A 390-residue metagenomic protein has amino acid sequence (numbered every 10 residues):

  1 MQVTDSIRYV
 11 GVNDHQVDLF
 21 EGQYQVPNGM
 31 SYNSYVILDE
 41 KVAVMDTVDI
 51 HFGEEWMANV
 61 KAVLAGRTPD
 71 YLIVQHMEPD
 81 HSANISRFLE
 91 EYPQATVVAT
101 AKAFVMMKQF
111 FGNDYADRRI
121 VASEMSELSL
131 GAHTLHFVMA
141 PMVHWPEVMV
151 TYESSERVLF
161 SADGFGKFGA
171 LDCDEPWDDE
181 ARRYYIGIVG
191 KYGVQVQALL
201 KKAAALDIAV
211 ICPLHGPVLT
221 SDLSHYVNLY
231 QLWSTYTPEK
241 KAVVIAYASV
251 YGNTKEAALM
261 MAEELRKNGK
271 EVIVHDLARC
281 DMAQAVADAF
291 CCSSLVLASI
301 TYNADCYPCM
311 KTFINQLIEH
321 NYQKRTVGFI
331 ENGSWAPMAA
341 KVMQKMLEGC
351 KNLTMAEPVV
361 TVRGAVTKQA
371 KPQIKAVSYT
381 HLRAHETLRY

Functional and structural regions predicted by a protein language model:
Q2-D5, A99-V148, Y192-A198: Metallo-beta-lactamase
Q2-K61, V150-E153, R157-S161, T254: Conserved beta-strand hairpin/beta-sheet module of binuclear metal-dependent hydrolase folds, prominently
E40, H51-V98: Active-site metal-binding motif and surrounding structural segment of the metallo-beta-lactamase
M45-T47, D70-M77, V98-T100, L159-A162 (+1 more regions): Active-site neighborhood of phospho(di)ester-bond hydrolases with catalytic His/Asp-centered motifs
T134-S221: Metallo-beta-lactamase
L259-V272, G349-N352: Short helix-loop-beta junction
R279-T354: Helix-loop-strand module that forms the ligand-binding subsite of alpha/beta enzymes
T380-T387: Conserved small/polar residues in nucleotide/adenosyl-binding loops
